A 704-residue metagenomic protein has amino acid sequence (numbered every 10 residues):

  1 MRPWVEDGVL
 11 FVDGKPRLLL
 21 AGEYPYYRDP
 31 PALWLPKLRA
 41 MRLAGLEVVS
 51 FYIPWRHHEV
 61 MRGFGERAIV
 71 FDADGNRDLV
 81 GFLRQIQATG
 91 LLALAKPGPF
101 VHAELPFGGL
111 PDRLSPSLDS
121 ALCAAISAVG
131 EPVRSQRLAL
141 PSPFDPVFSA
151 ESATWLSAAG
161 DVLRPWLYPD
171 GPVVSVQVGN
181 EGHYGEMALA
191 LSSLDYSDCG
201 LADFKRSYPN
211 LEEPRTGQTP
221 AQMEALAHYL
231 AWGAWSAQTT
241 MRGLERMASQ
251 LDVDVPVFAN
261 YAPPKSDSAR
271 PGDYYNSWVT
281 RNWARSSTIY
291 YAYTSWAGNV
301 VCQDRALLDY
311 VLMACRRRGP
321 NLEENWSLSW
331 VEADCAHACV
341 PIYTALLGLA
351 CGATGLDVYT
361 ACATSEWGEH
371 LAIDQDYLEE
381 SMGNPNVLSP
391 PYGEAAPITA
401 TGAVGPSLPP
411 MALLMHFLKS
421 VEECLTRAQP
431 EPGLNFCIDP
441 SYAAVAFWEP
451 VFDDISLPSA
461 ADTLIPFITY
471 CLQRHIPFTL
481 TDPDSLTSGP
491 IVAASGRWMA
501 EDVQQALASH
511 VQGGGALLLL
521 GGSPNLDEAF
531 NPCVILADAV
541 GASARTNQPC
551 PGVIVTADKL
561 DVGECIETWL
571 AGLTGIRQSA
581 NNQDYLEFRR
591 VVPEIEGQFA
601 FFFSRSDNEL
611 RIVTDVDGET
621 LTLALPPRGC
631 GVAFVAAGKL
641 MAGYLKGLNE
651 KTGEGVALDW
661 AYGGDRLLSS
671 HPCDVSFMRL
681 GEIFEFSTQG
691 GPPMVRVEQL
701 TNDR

Functional and structural regions predicted by a protein language model:
M1-V48: N-terminal carbohydrate-binding accessory modules
L18-G22, V49-F51, A93-P97, V174-V178 (+4 more regions): Hydrophobic faces of well-ordered beta-strands that scaffold small-molecule active sites in alpha/beta enzyme cores
P25, P54, G98-H102, V178-H183 (+5 more regions): Active-site beta-loop-alpha junctions enriched in small/polar residues
P25-L33, H57-V60, I69-R77, P264-G272 (+5 more regions): Acidic-and-aromatic substrate-binding clefts and catalytic sites of carbohydrate-active enzymes
Y27-L43, P271-N282, A338-L347: Short, acidic/polar
W34-L118, A248-S249, R497-W498: Aromatic-lined substrate-binding rim segments of carbohydrate-active enzymes
R113-T280: Polysaccharide-binding and catalytic clefts of secreted carbohydrate-active enzymes
A153, P172-Q177, G182, R206-D254 (+2 more regions): Carbohydrate-binding surfaces of carbohydrate-active enzymes
